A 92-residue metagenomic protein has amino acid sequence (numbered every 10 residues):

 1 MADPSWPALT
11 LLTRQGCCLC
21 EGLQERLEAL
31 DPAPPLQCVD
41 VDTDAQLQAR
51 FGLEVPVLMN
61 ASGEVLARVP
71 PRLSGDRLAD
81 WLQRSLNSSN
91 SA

Functional and structural regions predicted by a protein language model:
M1-P7, N87-A92: Compositionally biased, disordered extreme N-termini, encompassing classical targeting presequences
A2-L30: Local sequence-structure signature of Cys/Sec-based thiol-disulfide redox active-site neighborhoods
C18-L19, Q46, L73: Short alpha-helical
P32-A45: Thiol-based oxidoreductase modules, predominantly thioredoxin-like and allied folds used for disulfide exchange
Q48-R50: Short glycine-biased active-site loop of nucleotidyltransferases that positions the nucleotide triphosphate and helps
G52-M59: Structural micro-motif
N60-S91: Non-catalytic, surface beta->alpha helical segment in thiol-disulfide oxidoreductase systems
